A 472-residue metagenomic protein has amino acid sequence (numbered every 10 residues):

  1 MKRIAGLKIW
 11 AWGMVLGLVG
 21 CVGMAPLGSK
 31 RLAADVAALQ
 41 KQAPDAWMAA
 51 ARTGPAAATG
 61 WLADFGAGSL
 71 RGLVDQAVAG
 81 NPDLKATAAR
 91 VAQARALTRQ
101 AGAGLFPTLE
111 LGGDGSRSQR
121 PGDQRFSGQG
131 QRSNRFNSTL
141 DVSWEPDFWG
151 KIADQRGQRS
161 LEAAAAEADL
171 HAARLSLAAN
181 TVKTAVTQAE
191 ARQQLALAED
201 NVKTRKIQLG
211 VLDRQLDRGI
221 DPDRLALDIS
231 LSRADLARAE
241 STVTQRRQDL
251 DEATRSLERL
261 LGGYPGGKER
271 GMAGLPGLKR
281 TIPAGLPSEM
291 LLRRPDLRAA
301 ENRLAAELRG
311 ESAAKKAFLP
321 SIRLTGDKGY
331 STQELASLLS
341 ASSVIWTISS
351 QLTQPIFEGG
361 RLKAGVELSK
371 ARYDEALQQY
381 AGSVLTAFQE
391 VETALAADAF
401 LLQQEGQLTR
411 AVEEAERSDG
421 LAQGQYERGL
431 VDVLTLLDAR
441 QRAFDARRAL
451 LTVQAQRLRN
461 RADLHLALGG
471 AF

Functional and structural regions predicted by a protein language model:
K2-A79, F136, S160, R247-L292 (+3 more regions): Terminal intrinsically disordered/low-complexity segments used for targeting and assembly
P55, A63, V78, Q158 (+5 more regions): Amphipathic alpha-helical coiled-coil scaffold segments and their short linker/junction regions
G60, G68-S69, L73, A88 (+5 more regions): Small/polar-residue-enriched beta-strand and adjacent coil segments characteristic of outer-membrane beta-barrel
A86-A101, A173, L177-D200, T204-L209 (+9 more regions): Amphipathic alpha-helical coiled-coil segments
R99-Q100, R120-G122, G219, S241-T244 (+1 more regions): Secretory-pathway/luminal and periplasmic proteins that interact with or process carbohydrate-rich
G219-P222, G429: Glycine-focused motif/segment detector
